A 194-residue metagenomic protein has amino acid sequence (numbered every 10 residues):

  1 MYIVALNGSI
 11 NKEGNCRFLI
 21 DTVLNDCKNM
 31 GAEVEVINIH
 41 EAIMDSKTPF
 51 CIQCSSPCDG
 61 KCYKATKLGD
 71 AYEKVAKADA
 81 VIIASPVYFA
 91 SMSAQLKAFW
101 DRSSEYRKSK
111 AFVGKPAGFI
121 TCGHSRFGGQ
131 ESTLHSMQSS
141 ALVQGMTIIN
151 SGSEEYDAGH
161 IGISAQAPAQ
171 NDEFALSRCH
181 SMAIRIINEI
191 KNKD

Functional and structural regions predicted by a protein language model:
M1-Y106, E154-D194: N-terminal beta1-alpha1-beta2 submodule of the flavodoxin-like/Rossmannoid cofactor-binding fold
A94, K108-D157: Short, glycine-/small-residue-rich phosphate/pyrophosphate-handling segment
